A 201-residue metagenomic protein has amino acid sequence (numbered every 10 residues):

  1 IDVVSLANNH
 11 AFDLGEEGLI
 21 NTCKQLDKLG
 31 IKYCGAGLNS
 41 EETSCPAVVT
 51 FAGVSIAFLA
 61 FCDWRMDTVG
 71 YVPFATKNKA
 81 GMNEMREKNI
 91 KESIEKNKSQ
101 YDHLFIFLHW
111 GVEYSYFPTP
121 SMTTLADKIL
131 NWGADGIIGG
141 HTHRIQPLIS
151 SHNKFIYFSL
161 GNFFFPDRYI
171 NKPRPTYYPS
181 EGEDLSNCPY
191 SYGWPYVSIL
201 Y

Functional and structural regions predicted by a protein language model:
D2-A7, D13, K32-G35, I56-A60 (+4 more regions): Structural recognition of the beta-strand scaffold that forms the well-ordered cores of secreted hydrolase catalytic
D2-V3, P120-L200: Conserved beta-sheet core of the metallophosphoesterase superfamily
A7-N9, I94-F117: Short acidic, glycine-rich surface-loop motifs adjacent to enzyme active sites
A11-C23, S40-C45, W64-V69, G111-Y116 (+2 more regions): Active-site environment of divalent metal-dependent phosphoester hydrolases
C23, P46, I90-E95, A126 (+1 more regions): Generic structural signal for well-ordered alpha-helices, preferentially at hydrophobic/aromatic core positions
T50-L104, T124: Binuclear metal-dependent hydrolase catalytic cores centered on His/Asp/Glu-rich metal-binding motifs
D63-K88, V112-S115, P166-Y192: Acidic/histidine-rich helix-loop elements that form or flank divalent-metal/phosphate-binding sites at the catalytic
